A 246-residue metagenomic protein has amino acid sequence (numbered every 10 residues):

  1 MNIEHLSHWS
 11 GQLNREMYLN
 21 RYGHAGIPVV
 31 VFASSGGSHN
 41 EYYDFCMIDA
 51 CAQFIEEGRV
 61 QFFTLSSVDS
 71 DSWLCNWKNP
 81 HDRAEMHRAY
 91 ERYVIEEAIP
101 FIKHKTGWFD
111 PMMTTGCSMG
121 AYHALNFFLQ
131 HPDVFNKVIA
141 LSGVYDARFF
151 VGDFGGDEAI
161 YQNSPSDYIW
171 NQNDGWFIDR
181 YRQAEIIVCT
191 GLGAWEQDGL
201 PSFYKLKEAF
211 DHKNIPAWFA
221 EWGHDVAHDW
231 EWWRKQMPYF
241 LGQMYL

Functional and structural regions predicted by a protein language model:
M1-L246: Non-catalytic cap/lid and distal C-terminal segments of serine-dependent acyl enzymes
